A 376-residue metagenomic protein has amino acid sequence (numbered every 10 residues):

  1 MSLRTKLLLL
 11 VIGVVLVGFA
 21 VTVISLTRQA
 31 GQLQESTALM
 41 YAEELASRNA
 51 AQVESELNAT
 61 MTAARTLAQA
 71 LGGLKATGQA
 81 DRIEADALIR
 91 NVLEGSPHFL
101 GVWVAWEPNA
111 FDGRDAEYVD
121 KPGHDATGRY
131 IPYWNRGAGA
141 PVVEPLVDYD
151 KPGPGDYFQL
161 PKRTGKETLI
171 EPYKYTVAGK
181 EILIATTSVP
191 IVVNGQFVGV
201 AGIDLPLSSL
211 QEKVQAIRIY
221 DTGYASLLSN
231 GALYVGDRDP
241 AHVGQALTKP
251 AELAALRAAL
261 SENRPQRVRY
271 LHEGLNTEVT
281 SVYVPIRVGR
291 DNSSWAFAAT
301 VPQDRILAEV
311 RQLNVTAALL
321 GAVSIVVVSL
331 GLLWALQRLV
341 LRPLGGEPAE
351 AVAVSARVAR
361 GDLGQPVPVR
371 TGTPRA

Functional and structural regions predicted by a protein language model:
L3-L10, V17-E94, H98-L100, K166-E167 (+1 more regions): Juxtamembrane extracytoplasmic/periplasmic/luminal helical "stalk" adjacent to the first N-terminal
T5-G13, A85, R311-L319, V323 (+1 more regions): Internal alpha-helical transmembrane segments of multi-pass membrane proteins, especially GPCRs
G18-L26, A30, V323-L336, V340: Hydrophobic alpha-helical membrane-associated segments
Q32, L210-A216, P302-S324: Membrane-interface helix-start motif
S36, A308-L319, V327-G331, Q337-A376: Polar/charged heptad-repeat coiled-coil helices used as signal-transmission/dimerization stalks
R82-S96, P108-A110, V200, D204-V243 (+2 more regions): Solvent-exposed, extracytoplasmic
E94-E167, E171-G179, L233-A251: Extracellular/periplasmic ligand-sensing ectodomains of membrane signal-transduction proteins
V192-V193, I203, I219, G231 (+1 more regions): Extracellular/periplasmic juxtamembrane segments that couple receptor/chemosensory ectodomains to their
